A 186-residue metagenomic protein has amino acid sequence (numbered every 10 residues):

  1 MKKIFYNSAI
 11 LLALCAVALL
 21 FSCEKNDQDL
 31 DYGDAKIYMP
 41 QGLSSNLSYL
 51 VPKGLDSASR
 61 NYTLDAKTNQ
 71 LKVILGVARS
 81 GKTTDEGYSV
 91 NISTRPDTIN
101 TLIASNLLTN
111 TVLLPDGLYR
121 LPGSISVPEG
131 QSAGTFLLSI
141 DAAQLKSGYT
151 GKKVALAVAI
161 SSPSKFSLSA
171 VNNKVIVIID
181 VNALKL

Functional and structural regions predicted by a protein language model:
M1-I10: Bacterial N-terminal signal peptides that target proteins for export
L19-S22: C-terminal motif of bacterial Sec signal peptides marking the signal peptidase cleavage site
E24-V112, A133, L145-K152, F166-I176 (+1 more regions): Acidic/polar, low-complexity intrinsically disordered N-terminal segments immediately downstream of a Sec signal
S57-T63, Y119-S126: Short structured motifs
L113-P115, I125-G134: Short proline/glycine- and polar residue-rich coil/turn motifs
G123, D141-A142: Membrane-aqueous junction of the first/signal-anchor transmembrane helix in small integral membrane proteins
V158-L168: Enriched for extracellular/lumenal, surface-exposed ectodomains of secreted and cell-surface proteins
